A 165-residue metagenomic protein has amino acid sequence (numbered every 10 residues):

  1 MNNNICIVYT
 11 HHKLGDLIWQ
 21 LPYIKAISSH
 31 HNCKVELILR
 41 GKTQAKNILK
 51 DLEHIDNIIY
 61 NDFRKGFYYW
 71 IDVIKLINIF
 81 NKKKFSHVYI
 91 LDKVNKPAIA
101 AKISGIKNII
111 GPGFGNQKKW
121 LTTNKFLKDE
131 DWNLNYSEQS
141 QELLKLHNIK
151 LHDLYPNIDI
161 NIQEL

Functional and structural regions predicted by a protein language model:
M1-L165: Catalytic machinery of carbohydrate-active enzymes, primarily nucleotide-sugar-dependent glycosyltransferases
